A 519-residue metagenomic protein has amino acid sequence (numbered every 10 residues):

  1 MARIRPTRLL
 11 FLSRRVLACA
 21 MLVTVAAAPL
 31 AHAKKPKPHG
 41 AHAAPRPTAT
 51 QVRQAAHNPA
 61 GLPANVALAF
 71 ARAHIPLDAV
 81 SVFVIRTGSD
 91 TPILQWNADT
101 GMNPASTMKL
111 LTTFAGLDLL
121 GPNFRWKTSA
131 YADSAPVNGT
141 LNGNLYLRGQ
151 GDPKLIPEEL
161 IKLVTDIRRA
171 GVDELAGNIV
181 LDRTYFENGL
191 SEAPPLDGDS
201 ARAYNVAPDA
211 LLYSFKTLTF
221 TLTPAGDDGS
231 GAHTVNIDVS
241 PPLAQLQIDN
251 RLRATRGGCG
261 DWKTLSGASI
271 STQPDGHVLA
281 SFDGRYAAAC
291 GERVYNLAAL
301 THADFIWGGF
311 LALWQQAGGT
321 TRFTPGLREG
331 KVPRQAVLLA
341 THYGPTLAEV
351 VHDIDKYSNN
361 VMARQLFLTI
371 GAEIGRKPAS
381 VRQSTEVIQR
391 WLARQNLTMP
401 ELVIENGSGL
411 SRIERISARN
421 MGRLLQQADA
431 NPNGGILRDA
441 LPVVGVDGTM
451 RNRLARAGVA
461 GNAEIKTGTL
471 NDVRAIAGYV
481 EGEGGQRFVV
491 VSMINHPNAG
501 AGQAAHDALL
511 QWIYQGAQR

Functional and structural regions predicted by a protein language model:
R3-L17: Bacterial N-terminal signal peptides that target proteins for export
R15-A27: Bacterial N-terminal signal peptides
P29-A33: Sec/Tat signal peptide C-region and signal peptidase I cleavage site
K34-R72, L119-M399, A508, Q515-R519: Conserved serine DD-peptidase/penicillin-binding transpeptidase domain and beta-lactam-recognizing active-site
R72-W96: A short, well-structured edge-of-sheet supersecondary motif
D90, K109-G116, I179, L211 (+6 more regions): Residue-level preference for non-acidic, small/hydrophobic
I93-Q95, I156, Y357, F367-R519: Small-residue-rich helix-loop
Q95-A115, L119-L120: Short active-site loop at a secondary-structure junction that contains or immediately precedes the catalytic residue(s)
